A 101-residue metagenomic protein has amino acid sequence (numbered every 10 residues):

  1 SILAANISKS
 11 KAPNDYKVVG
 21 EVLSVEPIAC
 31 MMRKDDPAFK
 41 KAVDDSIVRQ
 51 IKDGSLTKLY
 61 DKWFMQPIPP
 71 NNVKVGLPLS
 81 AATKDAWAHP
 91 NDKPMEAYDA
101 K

Functional and structural regions predicted by a protein language model:
S1-S8, D53: Beta->alpha turn/N-cap motifs
A5-D44, Q66-N91, M95-A100: Periplasmic-binding protein-like
I47-F64: Periplasmic-binding protein-like
